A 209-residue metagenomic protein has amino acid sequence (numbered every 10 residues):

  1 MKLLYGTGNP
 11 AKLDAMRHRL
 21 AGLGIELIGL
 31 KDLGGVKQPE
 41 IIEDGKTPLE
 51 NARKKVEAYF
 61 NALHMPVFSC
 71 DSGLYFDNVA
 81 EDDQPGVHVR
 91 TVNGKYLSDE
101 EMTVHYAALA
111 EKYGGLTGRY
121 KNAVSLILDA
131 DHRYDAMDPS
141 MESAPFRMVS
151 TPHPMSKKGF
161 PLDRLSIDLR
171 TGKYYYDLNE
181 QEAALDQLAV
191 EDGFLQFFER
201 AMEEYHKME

Functional and structural regions predicted by a protein language model:
K2-L4, A11-H18, G22-E209: Anionic-ligand binding patches
